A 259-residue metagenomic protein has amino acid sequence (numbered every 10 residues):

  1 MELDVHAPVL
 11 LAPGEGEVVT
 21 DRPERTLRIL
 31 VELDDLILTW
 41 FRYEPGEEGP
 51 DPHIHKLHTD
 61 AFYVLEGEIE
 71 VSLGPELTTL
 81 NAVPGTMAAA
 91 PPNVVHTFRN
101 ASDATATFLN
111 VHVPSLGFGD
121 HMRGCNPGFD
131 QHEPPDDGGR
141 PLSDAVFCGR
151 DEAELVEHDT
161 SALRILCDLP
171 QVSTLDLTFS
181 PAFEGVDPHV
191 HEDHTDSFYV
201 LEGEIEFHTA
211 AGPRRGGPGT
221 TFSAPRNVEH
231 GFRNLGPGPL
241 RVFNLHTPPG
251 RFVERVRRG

Functional and structural regions predicted by a protein language model:
M1-I37, D51, R123-S173, P181 (+2 more regions): A short, N-terminal "cap"/entry segment at the start of jelly-roll beta-barrel domains of the cupin/DSBH fold
A12, E76-P92, A211-R226: Short acidic-glycine-tyrosine-enriched beta hairpin
D34-L36, E76-T78, P170, E204 (+1 more regions): Well-ordered beta-strand scaffold positions
R42-E44, I54-V71, V111-V113, T178-S180 (+2 more regions): Short, conserved beta-strand element in jelly-roll/cupin
G46, N93, A182-F183, N227: Beta-strand-connecting loops/turns
P50-P52, V71-S72, L80, A90 (+7 more regions): Short beta-strand His + acidic residue motifs that chelate non-heme Fe in jelly-roll/DSBH and cupin folds
A61, E68-E70, V95, T105 (+5 more regions): Structural motif
R99-C148, G231-G259: Double-stranded beta-helix
